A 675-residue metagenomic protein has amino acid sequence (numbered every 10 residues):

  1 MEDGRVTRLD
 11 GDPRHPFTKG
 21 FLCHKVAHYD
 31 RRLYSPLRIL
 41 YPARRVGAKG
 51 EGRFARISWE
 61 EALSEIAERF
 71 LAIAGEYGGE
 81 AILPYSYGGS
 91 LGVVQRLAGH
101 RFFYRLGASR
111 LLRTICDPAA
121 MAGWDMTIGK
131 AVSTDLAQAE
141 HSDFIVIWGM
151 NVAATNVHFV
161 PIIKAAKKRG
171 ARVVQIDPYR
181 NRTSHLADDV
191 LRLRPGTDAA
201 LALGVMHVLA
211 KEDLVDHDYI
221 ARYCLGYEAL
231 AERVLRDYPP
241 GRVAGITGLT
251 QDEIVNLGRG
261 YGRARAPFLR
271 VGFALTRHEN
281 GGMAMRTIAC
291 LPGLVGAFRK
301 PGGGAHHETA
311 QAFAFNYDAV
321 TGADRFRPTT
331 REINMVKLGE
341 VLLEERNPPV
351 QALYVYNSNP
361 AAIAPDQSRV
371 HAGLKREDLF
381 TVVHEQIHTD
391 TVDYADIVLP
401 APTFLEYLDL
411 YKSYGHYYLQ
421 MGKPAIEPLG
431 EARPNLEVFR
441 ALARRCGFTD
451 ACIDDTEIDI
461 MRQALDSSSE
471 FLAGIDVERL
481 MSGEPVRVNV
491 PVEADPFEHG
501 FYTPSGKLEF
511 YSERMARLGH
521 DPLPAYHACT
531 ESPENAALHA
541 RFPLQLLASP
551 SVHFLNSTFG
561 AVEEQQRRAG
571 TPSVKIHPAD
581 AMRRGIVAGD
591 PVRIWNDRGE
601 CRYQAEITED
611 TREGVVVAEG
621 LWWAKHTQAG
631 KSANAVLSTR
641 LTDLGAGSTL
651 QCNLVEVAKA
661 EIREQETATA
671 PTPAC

Functional and structural regions predicted by a protein language model:
M1-L214, Y223-L225, L230, T250-Q251 (+1 more regions): N-terminal export/assembly segments and adjacent metallocofactor-ligating motifs of anaerobic energy-metabolism
Y41, R45-R56, E61, H207 (+7 more regions): N-terminal leader/propeptide and maturation segments of large enzyme subunits in energy/redox metabolism and hydrolases
G78-A81, V215-I220, F268, R299-H306 (+1 more regions): Flexible, glycine/charged-enriched surface loops at secondary-structure junctions
I82-Y87, I145-W148, L269-H278, Y354-Y356: Short glycine-rich or small-residue beta-strand-to-loop segments that form or flank ligand, phosphate, metal/Fe-S
L97-K164, R169-I176, T183, A199-L203 (+4 more regions): Extended redox/cofactor-interaction regions of prokaryotic respiratory oxidoreductases
L186-L193, P402-E406, Y417-L429: Short beta-alpha connecting loops at secondary-structure transitions that line or flank enzyme active sites
V205, L225-L338: Active-site phosphate/pyrophosphate-binding segments
L429, N435-G483, S557, V562-K575 (+1 more regions): Long, contiguous, secondary-structure-rich segments that constitute the structural scaffold of globular domains
